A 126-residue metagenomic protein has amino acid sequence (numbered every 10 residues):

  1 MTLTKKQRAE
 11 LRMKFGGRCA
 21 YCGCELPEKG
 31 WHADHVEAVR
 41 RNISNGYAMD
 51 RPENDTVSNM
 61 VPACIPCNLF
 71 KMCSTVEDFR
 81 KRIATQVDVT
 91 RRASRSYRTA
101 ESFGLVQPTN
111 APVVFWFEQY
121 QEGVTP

Functional and structural regions predicted by a protein language model:
M1-K6, E10, K14, C24-P27 (+3 more regions): Extended charged
G17-R18, H32, A63: The −1 position to Zn-ligating cysteines in a subset of zinc-ribbon hairpins
G30, I43, Q119: Solvent-exposed, flexible loop/coil residues
H32-A38: Histidine-centered catalytic micro-motifs used for acid/base chemistry in nuclease and nucleotide-processing active
R40-R41, K71: Conserved protein kinase catalytic core
N42-I43, M49: Short, function-defining helix-loop hinge/capping sites that tune catalysis or transport
